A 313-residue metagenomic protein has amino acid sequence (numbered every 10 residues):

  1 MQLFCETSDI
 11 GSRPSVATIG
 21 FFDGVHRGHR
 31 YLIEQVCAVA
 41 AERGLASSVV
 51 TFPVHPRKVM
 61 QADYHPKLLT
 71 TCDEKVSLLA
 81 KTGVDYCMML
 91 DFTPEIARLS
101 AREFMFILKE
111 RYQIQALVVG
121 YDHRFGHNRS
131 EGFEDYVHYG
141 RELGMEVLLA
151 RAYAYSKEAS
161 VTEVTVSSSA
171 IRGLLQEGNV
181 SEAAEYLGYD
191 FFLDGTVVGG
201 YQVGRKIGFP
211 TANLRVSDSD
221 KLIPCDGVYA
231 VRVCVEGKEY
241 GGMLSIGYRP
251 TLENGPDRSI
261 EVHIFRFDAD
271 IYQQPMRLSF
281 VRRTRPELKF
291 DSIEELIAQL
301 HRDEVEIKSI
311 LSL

Functional and structural regions predicted by a protein language model:
Q2-S8, K67, M88: Short acidic-hydrophobic, aromatic-tinged amphipathic segments that line or gate anion-handling sites
S8-T71: N-terminal catalytic cores of NTP/NDP-binding nucleotidyl/phosphoryl-transfer enzymes
H26, L79, L117, A183 (+2 more regions): Residue-level signal for inorganic ion chemistry
P56-L143: N-terminal Rossmann-like or analogous alpha/beta NTP/dinucleotide-binding catalytic cores that position adenine
R141-G247: Glycine-rich, Lys/Arg-enriched anion-binding loops that position phosphate/diphosphate groups for phosphoryl
G200-L313: Phosphate/ribose-recognition catalytic cores of enzymes acting on nucleotide-derived substrates
